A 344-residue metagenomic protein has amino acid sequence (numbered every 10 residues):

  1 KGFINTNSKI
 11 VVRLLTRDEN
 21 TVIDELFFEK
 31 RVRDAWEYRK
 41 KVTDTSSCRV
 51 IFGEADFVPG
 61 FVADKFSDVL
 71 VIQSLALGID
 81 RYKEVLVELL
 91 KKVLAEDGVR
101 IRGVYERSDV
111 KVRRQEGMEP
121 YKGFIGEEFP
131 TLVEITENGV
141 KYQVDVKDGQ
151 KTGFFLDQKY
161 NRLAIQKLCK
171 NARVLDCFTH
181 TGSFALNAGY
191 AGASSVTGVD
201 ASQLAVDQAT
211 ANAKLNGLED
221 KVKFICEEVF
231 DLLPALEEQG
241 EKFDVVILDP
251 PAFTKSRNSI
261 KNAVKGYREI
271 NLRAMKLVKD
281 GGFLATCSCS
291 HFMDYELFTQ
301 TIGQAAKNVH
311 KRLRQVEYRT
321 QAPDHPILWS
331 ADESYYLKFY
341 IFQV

Functional and structural regions predicted by a protein language model:
K1-S67: Non-catalytic accessory regions of SAM-dependent methyltransferases
E54-D64, K83-F154: Non-catalytic substrate-recognition/targeting regions of SAM-dependent transferases
N171-H180: Conserved class I S-adenosyl-L-methionine
T181-S194: Conserved SAM-binding loop of SAM-dependent methyltransferases across substrates and taxa, primarily the Class I
S195-D200: Conserved SAM-binding motif I beta-strand of class I
L204-I247: S-adenosyl-L-methionine
F243-R273: Mobile active-site "lid"/loop adjacent to the S-adenosyl-L-methionine
E269, F283-V344: C-terminal catalytic and target-recognition region of SAM-dependent MTase-like enzymes, primarily methyltransferases
